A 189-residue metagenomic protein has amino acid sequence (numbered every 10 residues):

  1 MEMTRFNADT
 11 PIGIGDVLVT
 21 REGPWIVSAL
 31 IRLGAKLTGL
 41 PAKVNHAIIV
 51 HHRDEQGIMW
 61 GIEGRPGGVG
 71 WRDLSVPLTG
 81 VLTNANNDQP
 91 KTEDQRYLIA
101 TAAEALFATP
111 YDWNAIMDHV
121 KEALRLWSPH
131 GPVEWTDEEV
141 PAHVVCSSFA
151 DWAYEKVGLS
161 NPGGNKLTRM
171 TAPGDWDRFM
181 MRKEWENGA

Functional and structural regions predicted by a protein language model:
M1-I12: Mixed-charge, Lys/Arg-rich low-complexity intrinsically disordered regions
R5, A103, S148-D151: Predominantly the structural core of cysteine protease catalytic domains
I14-D16: Loop/turn positions that initiate beta-strands
V19, G23, H52, F107-A108 (+1 more regions): Hydrophobic/aromatic-lined pockets within catalytic cores
T20-D94, E134: Glycine-rich catalytic cores of cysteine/serine-nucleophile enzymes that process amide/ester linkages in cell-envelope
A47-V50, Y111-N114, Y154, G163-T168: A structural signal for the main folded, soluble domain(s) of proteins
N86-C146: Long, low-complexity intrinsically disordered regions
E122-A189: Activation targets extended, charge/polar-rich intrinsically disordered C-terminal tails
